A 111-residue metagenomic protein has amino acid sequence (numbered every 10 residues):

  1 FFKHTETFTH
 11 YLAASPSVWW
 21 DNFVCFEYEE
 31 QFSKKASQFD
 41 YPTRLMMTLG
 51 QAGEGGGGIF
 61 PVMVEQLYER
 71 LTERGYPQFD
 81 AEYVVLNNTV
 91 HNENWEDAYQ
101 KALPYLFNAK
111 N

Functional and structural regions predicted by a protein language model:
F1-N111: Non-catalytic cap/lid and distal C-terminal segments of serine-dependent acyl enzymes
